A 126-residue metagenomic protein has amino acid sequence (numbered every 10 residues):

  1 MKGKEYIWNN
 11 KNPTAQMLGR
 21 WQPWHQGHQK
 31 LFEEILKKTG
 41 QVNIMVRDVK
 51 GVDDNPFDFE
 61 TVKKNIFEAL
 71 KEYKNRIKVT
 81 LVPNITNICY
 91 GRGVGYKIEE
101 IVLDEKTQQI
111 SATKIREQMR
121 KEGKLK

Functional and structural regions predicted by a protein language model:
M1-K126: Nucleotidyltransferase catalytic core that binds NTPs
